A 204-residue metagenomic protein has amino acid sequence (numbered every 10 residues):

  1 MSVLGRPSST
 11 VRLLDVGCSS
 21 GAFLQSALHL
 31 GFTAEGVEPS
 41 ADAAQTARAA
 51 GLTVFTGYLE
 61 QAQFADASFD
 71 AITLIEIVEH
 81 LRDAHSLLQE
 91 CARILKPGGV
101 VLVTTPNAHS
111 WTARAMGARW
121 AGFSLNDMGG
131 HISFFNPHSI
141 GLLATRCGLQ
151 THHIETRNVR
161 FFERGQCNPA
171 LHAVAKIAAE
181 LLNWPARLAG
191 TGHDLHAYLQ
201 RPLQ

Functional and structural regions predicted by a protein language model:
M1-G117, G129-C147, T191-P202: Conserved SAM-binding loop
V54, M116-A121, R146, H152-Q204: A C-terminal cap/extension of S-adenosyl-L-methionine-dependent methyltransferases that defines the acceptor-substrate
G122-S124, H131: Conserved glycine-rich, hydrophobic/aromatic-active-site segments that form phosphate/pyrophosphate or metal-binding
